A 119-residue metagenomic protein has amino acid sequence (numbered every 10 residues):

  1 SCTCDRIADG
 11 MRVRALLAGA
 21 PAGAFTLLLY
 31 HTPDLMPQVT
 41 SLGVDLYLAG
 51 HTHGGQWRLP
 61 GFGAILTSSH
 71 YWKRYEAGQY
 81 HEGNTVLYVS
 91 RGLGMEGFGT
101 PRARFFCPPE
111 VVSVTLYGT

Functional and structural regions predicted by a protein language model:
S1-T119: Soluble catalytic domains of enzymes that build or remodel membrane lipids, polysaccharides, and related
